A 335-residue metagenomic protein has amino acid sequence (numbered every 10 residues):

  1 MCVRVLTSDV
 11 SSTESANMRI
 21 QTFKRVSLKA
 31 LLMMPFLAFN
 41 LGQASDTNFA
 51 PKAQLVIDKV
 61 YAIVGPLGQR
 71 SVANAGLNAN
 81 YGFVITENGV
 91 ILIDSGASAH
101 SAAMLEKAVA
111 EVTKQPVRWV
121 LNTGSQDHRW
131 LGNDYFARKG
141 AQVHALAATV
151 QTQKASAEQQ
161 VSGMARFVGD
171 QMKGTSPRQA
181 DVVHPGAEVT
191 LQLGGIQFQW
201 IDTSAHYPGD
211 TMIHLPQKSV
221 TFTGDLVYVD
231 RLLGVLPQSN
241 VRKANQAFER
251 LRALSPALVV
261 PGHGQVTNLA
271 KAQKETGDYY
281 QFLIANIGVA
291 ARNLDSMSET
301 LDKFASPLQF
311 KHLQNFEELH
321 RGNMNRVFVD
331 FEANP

Functional and structural regions predicted by a protein language model:
R19-L31: Bacterial N-terminal signal peptides that target proteins for export
K29-N40: Bacterial N-terminal signal peptides
S45-V56, Q151-D202, Y207-P208, P216-Q217 (+2 more regions): Metallo-beta-lactamase
D58-A108, I213-L215, S219-G224: Conserved beta-strand hairpin/beta-sheet module of binuclear metal-dependent hydrolase folds, prominently
G89-I91, A97-A99, T190, Q197-F282 (+1 more regions): Metallo-beta-lactamase
I93-S95, R118-Q126, H144-A147, F222-G224 (+1 more regions): Active-site neighborhood of phospho(di)ester-bond hydrolases with catalytic His/Asp-centered motifs
K107-G186: Active-site HxH/HxHxD metal-binding segment of metal-dependent hydrolases
A253-L258, V266-P335: Accessory terminal helices/loops
